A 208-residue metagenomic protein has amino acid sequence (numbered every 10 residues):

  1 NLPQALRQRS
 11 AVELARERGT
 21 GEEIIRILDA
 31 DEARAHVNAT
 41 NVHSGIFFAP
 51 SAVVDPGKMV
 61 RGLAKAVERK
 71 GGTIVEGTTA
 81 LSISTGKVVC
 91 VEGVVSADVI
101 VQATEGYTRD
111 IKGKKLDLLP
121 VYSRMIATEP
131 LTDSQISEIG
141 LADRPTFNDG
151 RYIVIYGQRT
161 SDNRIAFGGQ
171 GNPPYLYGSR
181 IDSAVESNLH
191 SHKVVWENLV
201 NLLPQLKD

Functional and structural regions predicted by a protein language model:
N1-A30: Dinucleotide-binding Rossmann-like beta1-alpha1 core, especially the glycine-rich loop that anchors the ADP
N1-L6, A35-V42: A conserved beta-strand/loop capping segment in the N-terminal third of enzymes that catalyze redox or closely related
Q4-S10, R26, A52, P56 (+6 more regions): Generic structural signal for well-ordered, non-membrane alpha-helical segments in soluble metabolic enzymes
E13-A15, T40-V99, A103: Helical element adjacent to the flavin cofactor pocket in flavoenzyme catalytic cores
I24-I25, I74, A80, D208: Generic structural signal for residues in well-ordered beta-strands
R26-D29, I74-E76, C90, Q102 (+2 more regions): General beta-strand structural signal in soluble alpha/beta enzymes
A80-S84, V94-S134, E138-D208: Active-site substrate-recognition segment that forms the wall of the catalytic cavity or substrate channel
